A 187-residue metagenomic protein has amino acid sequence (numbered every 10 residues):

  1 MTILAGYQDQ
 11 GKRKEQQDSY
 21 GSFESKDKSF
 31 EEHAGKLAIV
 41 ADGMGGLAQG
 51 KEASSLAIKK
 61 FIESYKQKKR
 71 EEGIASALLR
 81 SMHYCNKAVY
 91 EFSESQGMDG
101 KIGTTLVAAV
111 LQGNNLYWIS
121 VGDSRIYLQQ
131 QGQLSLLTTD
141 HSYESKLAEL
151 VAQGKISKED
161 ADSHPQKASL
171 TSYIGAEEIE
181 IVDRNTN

Functional and structural regions predicted by a protein language model:
M1-N187: PP2C/PPM-type serine/threonine phosphatase catalytic domain
